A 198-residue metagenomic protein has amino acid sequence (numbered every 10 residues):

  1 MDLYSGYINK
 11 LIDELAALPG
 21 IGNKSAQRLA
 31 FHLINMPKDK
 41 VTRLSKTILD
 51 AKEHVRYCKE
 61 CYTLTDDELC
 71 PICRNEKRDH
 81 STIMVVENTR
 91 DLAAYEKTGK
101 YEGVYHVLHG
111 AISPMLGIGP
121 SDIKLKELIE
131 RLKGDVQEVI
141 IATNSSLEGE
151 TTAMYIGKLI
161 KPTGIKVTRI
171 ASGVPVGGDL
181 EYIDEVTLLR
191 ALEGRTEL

Functional and structural regions predicted by a protein language model:
D2-I8, A17, Q27-L92: Cys/His-rich Zn2+-binding cysteine-cluster or related metal-binding knuckle/ribbon modules and their
N9-D13, Q27-F31, T42, K46 (+7 more regions): Solvent-exposed alpha-helical segments within well-ordered globular domains of core cellular machineries
E14, L18, M36, A51-H54 (+9 more regions): Conserved, well-folded catalytic cores of nucleic-acid-processing and energy-transducing macromolecular machines
P19, K38, A51, T63 (+3 more regions): Conserved phosphate/pyrophosphate-binding and hydrolysis machinery centered on Walker-type P-loop NTPases, extending
A26, N75-T143: Extended interfacial segments that mediate partner engagement and assembly in macromolecular machines
R28, R43, R56, E68 (+6 more regions): Residue-level signal for pocket-adjacent positions within structured domains
I129-L198: Long C-terminal interaction/binding lobes of large macromolecular proteins
